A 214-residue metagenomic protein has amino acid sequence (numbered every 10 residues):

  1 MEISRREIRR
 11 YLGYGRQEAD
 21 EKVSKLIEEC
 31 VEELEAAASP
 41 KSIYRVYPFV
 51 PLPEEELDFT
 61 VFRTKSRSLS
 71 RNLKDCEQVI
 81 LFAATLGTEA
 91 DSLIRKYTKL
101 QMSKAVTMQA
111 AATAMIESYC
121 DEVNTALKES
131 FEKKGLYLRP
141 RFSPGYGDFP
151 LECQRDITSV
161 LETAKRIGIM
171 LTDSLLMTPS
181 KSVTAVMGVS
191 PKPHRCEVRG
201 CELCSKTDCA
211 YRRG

Functional and structural regions predicted by a protein language model:
M1-M108: Active-site helix-to-loop segments that bind/position phosphate- or nucleotide-bearing substrates and donors across
K22-K25, E29, A114, S118 (+1 more regions): Conserved active-site and cofactor/substrate-binding residues in soluble primary-metabolism enzymes
V31-A38, L127, F131, S205-D208: Structural signal for hydrophobic packing residues in well-ordered secondary-structure cores of soluble enzyme domains
P40-Y47, L127-F142: Flexible, glycine/charged-enriched surface loops at secondary-structure junctions
L86, K134-A210: Short terminal or interdomain "cap/linker" segment that borders an active site or interface and mediates
A90-S92, M115, D148-L151: Short, well-ordered, mixed-charge alpha-helical segments that flank or form enzyme active sites
S103-T125, K133: Compact, glycine/acidic-enriched structural inserts
R212-G214: Short Cys/His-rich "knuckle" micro-motifs
